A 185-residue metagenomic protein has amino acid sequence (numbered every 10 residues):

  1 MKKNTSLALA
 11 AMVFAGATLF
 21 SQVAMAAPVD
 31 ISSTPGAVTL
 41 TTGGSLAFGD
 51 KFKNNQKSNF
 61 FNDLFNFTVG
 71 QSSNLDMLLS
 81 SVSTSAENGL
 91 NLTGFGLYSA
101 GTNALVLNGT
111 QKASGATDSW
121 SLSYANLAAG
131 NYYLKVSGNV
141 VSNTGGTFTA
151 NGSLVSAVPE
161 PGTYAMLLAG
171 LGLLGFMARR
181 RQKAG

Functional and structural regions predicted by a protein language model:
K2-K3, A10, S114-S119: Extracytoplasmic/lumenal soluble domains of exported proteins with redox or metal-associated functions
K3-P28, N151-R179, K183-G185: Short, threonine-centered small-residue motifs that mark membrane-proximal processing/anchoring sites and TM-junction
A27-A157: Mature extracellular "passenger" or substrate-interacting domains of secreted, surface-exposed proteins
